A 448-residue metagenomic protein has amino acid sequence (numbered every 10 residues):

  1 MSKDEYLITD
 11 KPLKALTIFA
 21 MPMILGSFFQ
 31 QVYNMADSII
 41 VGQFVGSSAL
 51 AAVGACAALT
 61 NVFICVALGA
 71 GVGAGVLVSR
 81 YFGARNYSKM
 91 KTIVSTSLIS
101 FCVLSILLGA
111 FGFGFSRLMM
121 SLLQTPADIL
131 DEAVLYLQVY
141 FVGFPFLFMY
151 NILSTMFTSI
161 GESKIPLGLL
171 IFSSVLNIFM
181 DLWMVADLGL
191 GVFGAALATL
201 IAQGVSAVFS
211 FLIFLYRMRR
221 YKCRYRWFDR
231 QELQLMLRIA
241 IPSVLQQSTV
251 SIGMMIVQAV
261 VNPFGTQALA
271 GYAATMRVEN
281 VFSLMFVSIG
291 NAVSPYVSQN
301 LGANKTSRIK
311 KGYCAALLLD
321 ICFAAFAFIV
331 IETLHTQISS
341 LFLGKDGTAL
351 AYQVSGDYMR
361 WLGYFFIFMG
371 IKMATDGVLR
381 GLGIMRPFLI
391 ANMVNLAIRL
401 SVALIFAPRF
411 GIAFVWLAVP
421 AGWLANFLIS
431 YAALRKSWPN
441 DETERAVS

Functional and structural regions predicted by a protein language model:
M1-A20, V78-G143, D187-I241, V297-Y364 (+1 more regions): Short alpha-helical transmembrane segments in multi-pass integral membrane proteins
T9, L13-V32, A36, L59-V66 (+7 more regions): Residue-level signal for short hydrophobic patches within transmembrane helices of multi-pass membrane transporters
I18, V41-N61, A127-E132, V192-F193 (+5 more regions): Interfacial/gating helices of multi-pass transporter permease domains
I18-D37, V139, S173, A202-S206 (+3 more regions): Transmembrane helical elements of multi-pass membrane transporters/channels
F28, V32-L50, M120-A127, W183-L190 (+5 more regions): Helix-terminus/linker motif at the lipid-water interface of multi-pass membrane proteins
L50-A110, L147-P166, G271-H335, M369-G383 (+1 more regions): Small-residue-rich hydrophobic transmembrane alpha-helices
V62-C65, N177-D181, S206-F211, V281-L284 (+3 more regions): Hydrophobic transmembrane alpha-helices of multi-pass small-molecule transporters
G71, Y140-T158, P166-S174, A195-V208 (+4 more regions): Short runs within selected transmembrane alpha-helices of multi-pass transporters and secretion channels
